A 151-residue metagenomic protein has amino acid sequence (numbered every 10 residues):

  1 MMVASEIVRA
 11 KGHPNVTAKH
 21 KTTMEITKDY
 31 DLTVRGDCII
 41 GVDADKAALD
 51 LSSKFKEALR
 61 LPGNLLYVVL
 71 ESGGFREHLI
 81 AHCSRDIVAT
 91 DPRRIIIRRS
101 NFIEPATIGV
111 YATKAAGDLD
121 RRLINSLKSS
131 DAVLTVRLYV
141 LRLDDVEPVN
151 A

Functional and structural regions predicted by a protein language model:
M2-A47: N-terminal, charge-rich interaction modules
M2-R9, K28-D29, I97-S100, L134-L138 (+1 more regions): Terminal domain-initiation and capping elements
M2-T17, A48-L49, R60-L61, V69-D86 (+1 more regions): Cysteine-patterned extracellular/luminal domains and small secreted cysteine-rich peptides
H13, D29, D45, E71-F75 (+4 more regions): Generic structural motif
V34, R76-I124: Short, solvent-exposed interaction modules
R35-D37, G41-D43, L66, G73 (+4 more regions): Extended, low-hydrophobicity, polar/charged segments
V42-P62, G73, Y111-L127: Extracellular/lumenal glycan-associated surfaces
L65-C83, L134-A151: Short, structured protein-protein interaction patches enriched in aromatics and acidic/basic residues, typified by
